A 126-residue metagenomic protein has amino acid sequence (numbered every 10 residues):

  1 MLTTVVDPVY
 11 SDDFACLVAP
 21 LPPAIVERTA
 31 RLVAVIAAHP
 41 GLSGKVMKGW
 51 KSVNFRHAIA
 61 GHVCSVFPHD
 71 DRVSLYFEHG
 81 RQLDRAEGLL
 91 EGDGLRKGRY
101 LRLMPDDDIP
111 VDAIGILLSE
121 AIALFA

Functional and structural regions predicted by a protein language model:
M1-A126: Charge-dense, helix-prone N-terminal extensions
